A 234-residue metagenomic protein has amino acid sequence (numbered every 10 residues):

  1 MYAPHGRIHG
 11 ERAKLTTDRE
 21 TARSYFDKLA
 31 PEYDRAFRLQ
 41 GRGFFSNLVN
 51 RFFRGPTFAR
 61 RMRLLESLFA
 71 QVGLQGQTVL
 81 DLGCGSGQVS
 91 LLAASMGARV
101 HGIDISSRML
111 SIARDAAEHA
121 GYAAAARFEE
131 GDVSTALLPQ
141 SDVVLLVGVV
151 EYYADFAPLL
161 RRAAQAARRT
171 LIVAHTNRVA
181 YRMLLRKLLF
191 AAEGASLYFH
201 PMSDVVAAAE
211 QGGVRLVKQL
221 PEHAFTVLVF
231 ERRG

Functional and structural regions predicted by a protein language model:
Y2-V72: Conserved class I S-adenosyl-L-methionine
G83-G85: Class I SAM-dependent methyltransferase "Motif I" SAM/SAH-binding loop
Q88-D132: Class I SAM-dependent methyltransferase SAM/SAH-binding core
V143-A154: A short SAM/SAH-binding and catalytic strip from SAM-dependent methyltransferases
A157-R169: A short glycine-rich, Lys/Arg-flanked "PGG" loop and its adjoining helix->strand segment in the class I
R168-T176: Conserved beta-strand signature within the Rossmann-like core of class I S-adenosyl-L-methionine
N177-S196: Short, glycine-/aromatic-enriched active-site segment of Class I SAM-dependent methyltransferases
S196-G212: Short alpha-helix
